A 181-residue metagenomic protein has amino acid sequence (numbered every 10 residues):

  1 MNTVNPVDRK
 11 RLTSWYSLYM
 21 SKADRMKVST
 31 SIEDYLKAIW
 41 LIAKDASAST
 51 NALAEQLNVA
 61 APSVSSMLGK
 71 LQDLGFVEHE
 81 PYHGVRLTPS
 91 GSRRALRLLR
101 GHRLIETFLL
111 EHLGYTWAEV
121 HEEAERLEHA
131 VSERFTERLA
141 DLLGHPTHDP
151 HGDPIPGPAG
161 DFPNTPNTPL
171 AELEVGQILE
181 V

Functional and structural regions predicted by a protein language model:
D8-S17, E128-V181: Mid-protein regulatory/catalytic core that forms ligand/cofactor-binding pockets and protein-protein interaction
W15-D34, E172: Short alpha-helical segments that sit at the start of domains
M26-V59: N-terminal helix-turn-helix DNA-binding core of bacterial DNA-binding proteins
E55, Q72-D73: Alpha-helical residues within the helix-turn-helix
P62: Key DNA-contact positions within bacterial/archaeal DNA-binding proteins
D73-E80: A short, conserved structural fragment
H83-H102: Basic, amphipathic "hinge/linker" alpha-helix immediately C-terminal to the N-terminal HTH DNA-binding motif
